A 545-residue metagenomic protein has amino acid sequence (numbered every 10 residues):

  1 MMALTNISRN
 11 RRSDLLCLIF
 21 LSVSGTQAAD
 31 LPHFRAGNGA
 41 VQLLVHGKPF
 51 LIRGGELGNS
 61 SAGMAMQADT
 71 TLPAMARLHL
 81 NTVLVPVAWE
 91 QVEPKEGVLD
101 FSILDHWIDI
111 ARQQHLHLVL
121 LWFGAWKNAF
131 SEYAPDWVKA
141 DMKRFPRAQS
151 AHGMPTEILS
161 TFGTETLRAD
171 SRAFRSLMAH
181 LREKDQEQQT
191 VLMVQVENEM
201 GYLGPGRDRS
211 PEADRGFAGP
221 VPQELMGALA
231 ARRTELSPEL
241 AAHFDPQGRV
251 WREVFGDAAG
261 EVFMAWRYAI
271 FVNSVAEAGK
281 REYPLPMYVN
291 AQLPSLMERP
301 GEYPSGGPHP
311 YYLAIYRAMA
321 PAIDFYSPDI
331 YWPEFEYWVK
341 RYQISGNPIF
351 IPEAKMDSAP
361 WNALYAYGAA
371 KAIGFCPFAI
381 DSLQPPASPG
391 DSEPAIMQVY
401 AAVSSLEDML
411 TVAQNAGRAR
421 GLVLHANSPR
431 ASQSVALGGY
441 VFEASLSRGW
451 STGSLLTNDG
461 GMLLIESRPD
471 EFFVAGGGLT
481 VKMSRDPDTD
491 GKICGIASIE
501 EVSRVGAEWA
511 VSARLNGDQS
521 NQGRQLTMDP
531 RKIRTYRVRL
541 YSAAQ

Functional and structural regions predicted by a protein language model:
A28-N81: N-terminal carbohydrate-binding accessory modules
I52-G63, P86-L104, A151-R172, R252-A269 (+3 more regions): The substrate-binding groove and active-site-proximal loops of carbohydrate-active enzymes, especially glycoside
S61-R77, P304-M319, F335-W338, A363: Short, acidic/polar
Q67-M142, Y268-E282: Aromatic-lined substrate-binding rim segments of carbohydrate-active enzymes
R144-L313: Polysaccharide-binding and catalytic clefts of secreted carbohydrate-active enzymes
S274-L285, Y311-M409: Catalytic-core region of carbohydrate-active enzymes that cleave or remodel glycosidic bonds
Y365-D488: Aromatic- and carboxylate-lined catalytic core of secreted/periplasmic carbohydrate-active enzymes
F442-T457, P469-Q545: C-terminal beta-sandwich/jelly-roll accessory domains of carbohydrate-active enzymes
